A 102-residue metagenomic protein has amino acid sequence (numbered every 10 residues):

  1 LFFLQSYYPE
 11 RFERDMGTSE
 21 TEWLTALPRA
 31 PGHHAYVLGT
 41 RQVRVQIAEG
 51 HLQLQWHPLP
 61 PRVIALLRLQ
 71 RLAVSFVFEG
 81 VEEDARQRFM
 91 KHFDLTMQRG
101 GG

Functional and structural regions predicted by a protein language model:
L1-H33: Terminal, regulation- and interaction-focused segments at domain boundaries
E10, R41, G50-L52, Q70-V74: A generic structural signal for short beta-strands and their flanking turns/coil linkers
E20, L24-R62: Ser/Thr-rich, low-complexity intrinsically disordered terminal regions
E20-T25, E82-R88: Short, conserved charged micro-motifs
P31-G32, D94-G101: A common structural junction motif
I47, E79-D84: A short, structured loop/turn motif at beta-sheet edges
P60-V81: Intrinsically disordered, low-complexity regulatory segments enriched in Ser/Thr/Pro and charged residues
R88-D94: Short amphipathic alpha-helices in soluble, non-transmembrane regions that often serve as interface/regulatory elements
